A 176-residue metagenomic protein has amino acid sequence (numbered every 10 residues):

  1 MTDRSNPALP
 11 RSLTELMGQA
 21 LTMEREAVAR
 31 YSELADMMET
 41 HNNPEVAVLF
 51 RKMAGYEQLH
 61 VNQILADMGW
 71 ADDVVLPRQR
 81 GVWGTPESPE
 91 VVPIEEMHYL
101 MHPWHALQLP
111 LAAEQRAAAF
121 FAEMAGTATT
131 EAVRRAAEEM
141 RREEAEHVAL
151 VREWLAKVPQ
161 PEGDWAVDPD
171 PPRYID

Functional and structural regions predicted by a protein language model:
M1-D176: Iron-associated oxidoreductase/ferritin-like identity signal
